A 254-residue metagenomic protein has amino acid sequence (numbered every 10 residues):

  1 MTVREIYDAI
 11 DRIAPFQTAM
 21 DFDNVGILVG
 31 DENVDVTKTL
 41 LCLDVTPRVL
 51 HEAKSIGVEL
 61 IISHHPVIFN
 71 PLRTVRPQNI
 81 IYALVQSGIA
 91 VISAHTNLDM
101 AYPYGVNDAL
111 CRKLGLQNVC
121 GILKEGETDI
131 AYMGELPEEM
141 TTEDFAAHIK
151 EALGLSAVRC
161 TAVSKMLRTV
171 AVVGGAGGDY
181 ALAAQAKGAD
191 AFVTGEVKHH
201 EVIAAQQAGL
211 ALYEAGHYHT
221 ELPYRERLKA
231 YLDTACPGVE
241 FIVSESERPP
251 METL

Functional and structural regions predicted by a protein language model:
M1-L254: Active-site catalytic microenvironments in core metabolic enzymes, especially phosphate/sugar-handling
